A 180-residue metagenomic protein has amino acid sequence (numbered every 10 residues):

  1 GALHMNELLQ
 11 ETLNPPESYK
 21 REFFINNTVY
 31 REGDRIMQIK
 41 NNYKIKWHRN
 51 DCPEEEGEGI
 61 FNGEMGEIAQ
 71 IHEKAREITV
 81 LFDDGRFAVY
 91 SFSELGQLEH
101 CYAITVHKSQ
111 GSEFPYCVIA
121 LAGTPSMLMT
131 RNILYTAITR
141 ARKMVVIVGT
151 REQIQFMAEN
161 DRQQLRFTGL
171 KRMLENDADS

Functional and structural regions predicted by a protein language model:
G1-N62: Conserved helicase/translocase motor-coupling segment
R49-D51, E55-E58, N62-S180: C-terminal accessory regions
